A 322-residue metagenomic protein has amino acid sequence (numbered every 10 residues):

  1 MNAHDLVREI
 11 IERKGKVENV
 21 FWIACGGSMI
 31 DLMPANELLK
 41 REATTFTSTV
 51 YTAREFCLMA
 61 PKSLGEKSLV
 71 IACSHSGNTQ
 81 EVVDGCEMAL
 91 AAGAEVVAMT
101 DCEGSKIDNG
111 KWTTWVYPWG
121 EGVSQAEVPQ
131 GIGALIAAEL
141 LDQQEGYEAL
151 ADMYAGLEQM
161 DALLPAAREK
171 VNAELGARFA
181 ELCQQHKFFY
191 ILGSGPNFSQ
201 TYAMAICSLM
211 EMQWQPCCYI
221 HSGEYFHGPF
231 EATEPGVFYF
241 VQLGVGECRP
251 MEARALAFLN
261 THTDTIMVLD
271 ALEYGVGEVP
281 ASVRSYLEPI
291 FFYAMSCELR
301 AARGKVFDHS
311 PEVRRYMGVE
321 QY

Functional and structural regions predicted by a protein language model:
N2-I11, E18-N19, A138-H221, F226 (+1 more regions): Active-site phosphate/pyrophosphate-binding segments
N2-L6, E55-K62, F226-P229: Structural motif
G15-A151, G156, S194, Q242-M267: Glycine-rich phosphate-binding loops that contact phosphosugars or nucleotide phosphates
V50-T52, D101, P216-E224, I266-G275: A generic structural motif
L64-K67, Q130-L135, T233-P235, V279-E288: Short, surface-exposed amphipathic charged segments that create phosphate/polyanion-binding patches used for binding
E103-W115, P229-A232, G275-S285: Glycine-rich, charge-decorated loop segments at or immediately adjacent to ligand/cofactor-binding or catalytic sites
S199-I266: Internal helical hairpin/lid segments
L272-P311, R315: Structured C-terminal subdomain patch of bacterial secreted/periplasmic proteins
